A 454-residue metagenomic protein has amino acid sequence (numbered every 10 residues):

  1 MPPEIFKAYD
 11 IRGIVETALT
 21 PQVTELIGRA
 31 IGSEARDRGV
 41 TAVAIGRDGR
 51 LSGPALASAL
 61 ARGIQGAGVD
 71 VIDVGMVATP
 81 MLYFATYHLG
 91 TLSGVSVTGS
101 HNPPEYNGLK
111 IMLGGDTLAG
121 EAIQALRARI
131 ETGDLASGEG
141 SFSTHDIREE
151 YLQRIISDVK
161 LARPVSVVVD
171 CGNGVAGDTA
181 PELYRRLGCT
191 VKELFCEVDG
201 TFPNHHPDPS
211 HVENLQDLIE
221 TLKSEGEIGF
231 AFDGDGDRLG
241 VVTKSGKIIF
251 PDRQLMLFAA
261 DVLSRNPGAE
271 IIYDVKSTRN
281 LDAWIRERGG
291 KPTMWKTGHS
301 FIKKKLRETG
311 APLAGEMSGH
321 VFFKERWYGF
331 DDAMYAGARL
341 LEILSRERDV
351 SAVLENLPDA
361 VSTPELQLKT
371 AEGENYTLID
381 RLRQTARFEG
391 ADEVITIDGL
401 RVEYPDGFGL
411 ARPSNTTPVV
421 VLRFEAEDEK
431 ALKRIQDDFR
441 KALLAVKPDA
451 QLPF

Functional and structural regions predicted by a protein language model:
M1-R62, G66-A67, S93, T144-V167: An N-terminal, well-structured beta->alpha segment
D37, A42-Y106, Q153-R154, E182-V242: N-terminal small/polar loop signature for handling phosphorylated ligands or for N-terminal nucleophile
V71-P80, I248-P251, Y273-D274, W295: Active-site nucleophile and cofactor-binding loops and adjacent substrate-binding regions of central metabolic enzymes
L92-S100, P104-Y106, L222-K244, I248 (+1 more regions): Glycine-rich phosphate-binding loop
P104-E105, I111-G120, A128, R163 (+1 more regions): Replace "Mg2+/Mn2+-dependent" with "divalent metal-dependent
N107-S224: Gly/Ser/Thr-enriched, mixed-charge loops and adjacent short helices that form phosphate/oxyanion-binding elements
S264-F454: Phosphate-binding and adjacent anionic-ligand microenvironments
